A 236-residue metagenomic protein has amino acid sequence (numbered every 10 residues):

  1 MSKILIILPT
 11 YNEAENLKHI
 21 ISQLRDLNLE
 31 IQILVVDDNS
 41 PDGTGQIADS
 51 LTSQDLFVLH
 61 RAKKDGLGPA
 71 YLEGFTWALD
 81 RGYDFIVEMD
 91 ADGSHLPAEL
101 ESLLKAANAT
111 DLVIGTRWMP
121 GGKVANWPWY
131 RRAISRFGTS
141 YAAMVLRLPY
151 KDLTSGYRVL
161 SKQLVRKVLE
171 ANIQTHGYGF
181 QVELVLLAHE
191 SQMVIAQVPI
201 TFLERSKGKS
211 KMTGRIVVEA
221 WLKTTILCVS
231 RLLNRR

Functional and structural regions predicted by a protein language model:
M1-I4, V145-L148, E170-R236: Hydrophobic helical membrane-anchoring modules
S2-I4, R25-V35, G43, D55-L56: Short loop->beta transition adjacent to catalytic acidic/histidine clusters or analogous donor-positioning motifs
I6, I33, V58, I86 (+2 more regions): Hydrophobic/aromatic residues located in beta-strands of well-ordered beta-sheets within soluble catalytic
L8, E30-S40, L59-H60, M89: Short beta-strand/loop segment that forms part of the nucleotide-sugar
N12-D26: Short, well-formed alpha-helical segments that are part of the catalytic scaffolds of diverse glycosyltransferases
E15-H19, D42-L51: Acidic helix N-cap motif at the loop->helix transition within catalytic regions of sugar-transfer enzymes
D37-Q46, G93: A conserved acidic beta->alpha catalytic loop
F57, R61-D80, F85, P97-Y178 (+1 more regions): Acceptor/aglycone-binding surface of glycosyltransferases and processive sugar-polymer synthases
